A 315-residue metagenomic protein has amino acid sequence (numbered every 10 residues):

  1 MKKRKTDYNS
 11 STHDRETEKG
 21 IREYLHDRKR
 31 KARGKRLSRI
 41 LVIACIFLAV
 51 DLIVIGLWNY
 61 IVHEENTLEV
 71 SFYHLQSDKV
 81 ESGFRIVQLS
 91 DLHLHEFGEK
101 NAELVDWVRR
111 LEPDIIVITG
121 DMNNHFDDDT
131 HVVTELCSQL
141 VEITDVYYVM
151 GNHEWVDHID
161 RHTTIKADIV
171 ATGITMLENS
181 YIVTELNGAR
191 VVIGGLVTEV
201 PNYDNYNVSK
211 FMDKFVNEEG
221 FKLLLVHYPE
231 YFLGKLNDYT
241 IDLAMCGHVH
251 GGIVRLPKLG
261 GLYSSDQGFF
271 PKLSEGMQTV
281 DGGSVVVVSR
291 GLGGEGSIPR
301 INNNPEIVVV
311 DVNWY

Functional and structural regions predicted by a protein language model:
M1-I40, I143: N-terminal Lys/Arg-rich, disordered targeting/topogenic segments
L41-W58: Hydrophobic membrane-insertion alpha-helices, especially the h-region of bacterial N-terminal signal peptides
G56-Y73: Aromatic-capped interface at the extracytoplasmic side of an N-terminal signal-anchor transmembrane helix
H74-V87, I174, Y181-G195, N217-F221 (+2 more regions): Beta-strand-turn-beta hairpins that frame and shape the catalytic cleft of phosphate-ester-processing enzymes
G83-L177: Membrane-embedded segments
L89-L94, G120-M122, N152-E154, S180-Y181 (+4 more regions): Active-site metal-binding loops of divalent metal-dependent hydrolases
T163-I174, L186-V226, E230-G234, S297-R300: Binuclear metal-dependent hydrolase catalytic cores centered on His/Asp/Glu-rich metal-binding motifs
P229-Y315: Conserved beta-sheet core of the metallophosphoesterase superfamily
